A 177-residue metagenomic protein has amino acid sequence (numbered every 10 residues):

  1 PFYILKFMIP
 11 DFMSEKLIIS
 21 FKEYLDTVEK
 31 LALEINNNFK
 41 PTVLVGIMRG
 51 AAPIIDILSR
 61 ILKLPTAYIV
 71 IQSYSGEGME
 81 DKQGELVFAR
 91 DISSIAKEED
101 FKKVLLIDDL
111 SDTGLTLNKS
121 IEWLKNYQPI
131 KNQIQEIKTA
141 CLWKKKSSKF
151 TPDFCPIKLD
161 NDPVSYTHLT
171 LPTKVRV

Functional and structural regions predicted by a protein language model:
F2-Y3, F7: Aromatic (phenylalanine/tyrosine) cluster motif
I9-P41: Active-site-facing substrate-recognition patch
P41-M48: Short glycine-rich phosphate-binding loop at a beta-alpha junction
T66-M79: A short, structured active-site edge motif that brings together acidic residues
R90-D162: PRPP/pyrophosphate-binding module of the type I phosphoribosyltransferase fold
T167-T173: Conserved small/polar residues in nucleotide/adenosyl-binding loops
